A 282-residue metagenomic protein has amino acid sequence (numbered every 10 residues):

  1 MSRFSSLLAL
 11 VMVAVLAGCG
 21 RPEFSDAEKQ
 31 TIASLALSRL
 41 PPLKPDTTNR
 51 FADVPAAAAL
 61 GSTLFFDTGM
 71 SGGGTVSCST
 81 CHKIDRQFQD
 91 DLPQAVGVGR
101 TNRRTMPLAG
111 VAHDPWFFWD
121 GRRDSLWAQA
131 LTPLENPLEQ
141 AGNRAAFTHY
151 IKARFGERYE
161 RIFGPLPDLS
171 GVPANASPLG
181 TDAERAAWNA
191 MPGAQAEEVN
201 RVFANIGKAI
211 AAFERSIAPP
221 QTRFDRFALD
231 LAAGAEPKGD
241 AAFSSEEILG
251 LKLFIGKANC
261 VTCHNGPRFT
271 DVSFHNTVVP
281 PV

Functional and structural regions predicted by a protein language model:
S2-S5, G18-V282: Periplasmic c-type cytochrome electron-transfer domains
S6-V15: Bacterial N-terminal signal peptides
